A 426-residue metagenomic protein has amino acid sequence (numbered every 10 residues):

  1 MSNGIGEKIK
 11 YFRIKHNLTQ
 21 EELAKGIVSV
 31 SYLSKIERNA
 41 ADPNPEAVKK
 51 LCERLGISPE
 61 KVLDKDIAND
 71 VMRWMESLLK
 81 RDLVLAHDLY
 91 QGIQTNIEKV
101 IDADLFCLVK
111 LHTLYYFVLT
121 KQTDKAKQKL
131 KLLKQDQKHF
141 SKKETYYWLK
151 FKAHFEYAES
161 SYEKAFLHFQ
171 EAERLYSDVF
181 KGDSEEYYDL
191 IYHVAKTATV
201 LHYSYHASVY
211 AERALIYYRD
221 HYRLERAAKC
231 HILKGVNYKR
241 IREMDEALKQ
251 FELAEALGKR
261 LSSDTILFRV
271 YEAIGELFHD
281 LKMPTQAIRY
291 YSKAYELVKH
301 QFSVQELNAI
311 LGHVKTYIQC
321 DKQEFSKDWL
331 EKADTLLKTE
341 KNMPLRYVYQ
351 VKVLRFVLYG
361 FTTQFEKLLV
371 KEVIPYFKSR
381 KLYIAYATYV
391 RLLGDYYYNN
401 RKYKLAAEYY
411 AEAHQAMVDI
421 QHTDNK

Functional and structural regions predicted by a protein language model:
M1-K15: A short, Lys/Arg-rich alpha-helix, primarily the initiator
H16-K35: Short alpha-helical DNA-recognition segment
N44-K61: DNA major-groove recognition helix of helix-turn-helix/homeodomain DNA-binding modules
R73, T113, K152, V194 (+8 more regions): Structural register within alpha-helical repeat arrays
K80, T120, E159, L201 (+9 more regions): Structural motif corresponding to the intra-repeat A-B loop/turn of tetratricopeptide repeats
Q91-E98, L130-K138, Q170-K181, E212-R223 (+7 more regions): Amphipathic alpha-helical segments of tetratricopeptide repeats
I101-C107, F140-Y147, K181-D189, Y222-K229 (+7 more regions): Alpha-solenoid helical repeat architecture
